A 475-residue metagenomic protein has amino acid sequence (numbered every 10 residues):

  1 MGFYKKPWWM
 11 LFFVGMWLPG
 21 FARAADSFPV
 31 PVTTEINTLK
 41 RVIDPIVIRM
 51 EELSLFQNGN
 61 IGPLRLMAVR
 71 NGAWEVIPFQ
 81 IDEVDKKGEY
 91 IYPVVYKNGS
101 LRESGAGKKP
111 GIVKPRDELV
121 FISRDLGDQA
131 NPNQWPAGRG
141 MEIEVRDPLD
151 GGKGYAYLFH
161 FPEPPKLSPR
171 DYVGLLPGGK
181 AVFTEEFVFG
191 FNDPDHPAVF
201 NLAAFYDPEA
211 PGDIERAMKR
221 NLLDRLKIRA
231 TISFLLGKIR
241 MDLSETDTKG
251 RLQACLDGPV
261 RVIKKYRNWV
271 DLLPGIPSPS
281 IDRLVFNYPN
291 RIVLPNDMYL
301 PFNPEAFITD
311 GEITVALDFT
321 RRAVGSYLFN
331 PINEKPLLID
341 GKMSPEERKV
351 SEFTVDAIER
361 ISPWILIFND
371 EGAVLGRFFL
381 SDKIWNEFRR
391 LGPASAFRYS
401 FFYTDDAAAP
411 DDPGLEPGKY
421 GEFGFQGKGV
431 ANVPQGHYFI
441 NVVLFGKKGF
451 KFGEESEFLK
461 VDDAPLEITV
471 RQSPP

Functional and structural regions predicted by a protein language model:
G2-M10: Bacterial N-terminal signal peptides that target proteins for export
W8, F21, F159-F161, L176 (+3 more regions): Generic alpha-helical secondary structure signal
W9-P19: Bacterial N-terminal signal peptides
A22-S27: Boundary at the C-terminal end of the N-terminal hydrophobic targeting segment
F28-F191: Alpha-mannosidase-like glycoside hydrolase catalytic domains involved in N-glycan trimming, generalizing to other
N192-Q472: Beta-strand/loop-rich accessory regions of lumenal/periplasmic or secreted enzymes, predominantly carbohydrate-active
